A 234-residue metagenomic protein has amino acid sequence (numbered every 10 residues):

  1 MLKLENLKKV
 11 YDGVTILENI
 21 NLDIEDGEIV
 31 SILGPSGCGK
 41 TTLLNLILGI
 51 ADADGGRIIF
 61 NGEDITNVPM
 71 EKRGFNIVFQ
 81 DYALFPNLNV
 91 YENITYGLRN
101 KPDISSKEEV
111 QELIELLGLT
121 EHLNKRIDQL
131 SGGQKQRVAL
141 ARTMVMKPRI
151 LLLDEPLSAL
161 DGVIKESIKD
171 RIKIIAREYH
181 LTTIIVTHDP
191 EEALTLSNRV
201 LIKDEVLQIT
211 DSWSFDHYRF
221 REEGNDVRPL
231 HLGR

Functional and structural regions predicted by a protein language model:
L33-P35: The feature captures the beta-strand-to-loop junction immediately N-terminal to the Walker
D64-F79, N100: ABC ATPase NBD coupling module
L88-T95: Short coil-to-helix segment of the ABC ATPase nucleotide-binding domain corresponding to the Q-loop/switch region
S105-H122, K173-I174: Conserved ABC ATPase "signature" region
R126-L130, Q134: Conserved ABC ATPase signature
V145-R149: A short, proline-enriched helix->beta-strand linker immediately N-terminal to the Walker B motif in ABC-type P-loop
